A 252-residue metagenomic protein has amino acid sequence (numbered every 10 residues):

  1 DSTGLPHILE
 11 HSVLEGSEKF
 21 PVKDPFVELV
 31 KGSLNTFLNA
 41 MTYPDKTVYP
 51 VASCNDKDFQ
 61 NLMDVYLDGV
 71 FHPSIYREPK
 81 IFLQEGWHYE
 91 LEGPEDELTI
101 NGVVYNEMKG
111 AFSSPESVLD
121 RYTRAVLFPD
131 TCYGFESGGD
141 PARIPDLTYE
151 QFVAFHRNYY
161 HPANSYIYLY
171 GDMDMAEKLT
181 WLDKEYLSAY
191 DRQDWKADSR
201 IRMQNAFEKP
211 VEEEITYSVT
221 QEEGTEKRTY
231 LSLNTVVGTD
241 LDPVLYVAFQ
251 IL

Functional and structural regions predicted by a protein language model:
D1, K19-K57, P79, E92-L98 (+3 more regions): Non-catalytic beta-strand/loop surface segments
D1-S2, L241-L252: Short, intrinsically disordered, charge-balanced linker/junction segments flanking boundaries in proteins
T3-E15, Q250: Active-site recognition of the HExxH zinc-binding catalytic motif
N55-D58, G171-A176: Helix N-cap motif at beta-to-alpha junctions
L62-Y66, K80: Divalent-metal coordination cores built from histidine and acidic residues
L67-R77, E185-D194: A common structural junction motif
R77-G86: Glycine/proline-rich low-complexity spacer/linker segments in large multi-domain proteins
